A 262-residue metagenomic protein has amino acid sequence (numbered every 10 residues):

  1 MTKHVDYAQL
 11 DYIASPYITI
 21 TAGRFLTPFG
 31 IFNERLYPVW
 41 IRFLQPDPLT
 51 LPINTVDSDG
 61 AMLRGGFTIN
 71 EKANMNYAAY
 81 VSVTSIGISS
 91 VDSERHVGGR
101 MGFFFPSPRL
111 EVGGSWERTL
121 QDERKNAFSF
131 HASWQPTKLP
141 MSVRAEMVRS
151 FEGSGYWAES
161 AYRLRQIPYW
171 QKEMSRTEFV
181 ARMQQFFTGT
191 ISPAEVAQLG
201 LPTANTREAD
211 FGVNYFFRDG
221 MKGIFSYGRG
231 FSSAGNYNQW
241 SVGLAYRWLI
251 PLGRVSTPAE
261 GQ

Functional and structural regions predicted by a protein language model:
M1, F29, P46-D47, N70 (+7 more regions): Sequence/structural signature of outer-membrane beta-barrel proteins
M1-T84, S93-R95, G102-R109, W157-Y162 (+1 more regions): Outer membrane beta-barrel
T2-D6, T55-D59, S93-V97, R124-F128 (+3 more regions): Residues that define the transmembrane beta-barrel architecture of outer-membrane proteins
Y7, A14, T19-G23, F211 (+1 more regions): Outer-membrane beta-barrel proteins and related beta-barrel translocases across Gram-negative bacteria
Y17-I20, N70-M75, S107-V112, K138-V143 (+4 more regions): Repeated loop/turn-to-beta-strand initiation elements of outer-membrane beta-barrel proteins
L63, S160, N236-Q262: Outer-membrane beta-barrel "beta-signal"
G102-L201, Y246: Detector for outer-membrane/organellar transmembrane beta-barrel domains, recognizing the amphipathic beta-strand
D210-A245: Internal helix-turn-beta structural module
